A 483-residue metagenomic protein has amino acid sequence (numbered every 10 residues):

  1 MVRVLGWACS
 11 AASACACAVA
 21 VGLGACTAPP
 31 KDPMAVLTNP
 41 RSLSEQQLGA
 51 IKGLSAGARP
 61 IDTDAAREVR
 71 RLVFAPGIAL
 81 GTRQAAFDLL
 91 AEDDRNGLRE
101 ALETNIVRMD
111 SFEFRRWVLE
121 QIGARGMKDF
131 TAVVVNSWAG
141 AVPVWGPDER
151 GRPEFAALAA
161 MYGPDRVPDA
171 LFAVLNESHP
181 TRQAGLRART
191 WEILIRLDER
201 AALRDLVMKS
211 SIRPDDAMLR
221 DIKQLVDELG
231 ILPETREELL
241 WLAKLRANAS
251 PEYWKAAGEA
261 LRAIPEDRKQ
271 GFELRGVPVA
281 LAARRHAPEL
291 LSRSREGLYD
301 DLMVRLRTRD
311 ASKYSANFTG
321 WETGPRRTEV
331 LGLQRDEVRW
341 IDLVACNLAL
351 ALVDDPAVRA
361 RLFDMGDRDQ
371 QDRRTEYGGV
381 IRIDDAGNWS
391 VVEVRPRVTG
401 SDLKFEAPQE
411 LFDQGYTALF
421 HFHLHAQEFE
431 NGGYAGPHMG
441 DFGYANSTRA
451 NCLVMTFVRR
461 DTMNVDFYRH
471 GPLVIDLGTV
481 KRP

Functional and structural regions predicted by a protein language model:
S10-G22: Bacterial N-terminal signal peptides
T27-T38, P60-F74, R95-V107, K128-P143 (+4 more regions): Amphipathic alpha-helical scaffolding segments comprising HEAT/armadillo-like alpha-solenoid repeats
S42-L43, G77-A79, D110-S111, G146-D148 (+2 more regions): Short inter-helical turns and helix N-cap capping residues of alpha-solenoid HEAT/ARM repeat scaffolds
E45-P60, G81-R95, T104, R115-K128 (+4 more regions): Structural detector for internal amphipathic alpha-helices that build alpha-solenoid repeat scaffolds
V207-V304, F405-P483: Active-site-proximal loop/helix of nucleotide/amide-processing enzymes and allied scaffolds
A263-A360: Long amphipathic alpha-helical scaffold segments
D367-R373: Short consensus segments that form the blades of beta-propeller domains, in both extracellular/periplasmic
R374-D384, L453-T456: Short beta-strand scaffold segments in enzyme catalytic cores
